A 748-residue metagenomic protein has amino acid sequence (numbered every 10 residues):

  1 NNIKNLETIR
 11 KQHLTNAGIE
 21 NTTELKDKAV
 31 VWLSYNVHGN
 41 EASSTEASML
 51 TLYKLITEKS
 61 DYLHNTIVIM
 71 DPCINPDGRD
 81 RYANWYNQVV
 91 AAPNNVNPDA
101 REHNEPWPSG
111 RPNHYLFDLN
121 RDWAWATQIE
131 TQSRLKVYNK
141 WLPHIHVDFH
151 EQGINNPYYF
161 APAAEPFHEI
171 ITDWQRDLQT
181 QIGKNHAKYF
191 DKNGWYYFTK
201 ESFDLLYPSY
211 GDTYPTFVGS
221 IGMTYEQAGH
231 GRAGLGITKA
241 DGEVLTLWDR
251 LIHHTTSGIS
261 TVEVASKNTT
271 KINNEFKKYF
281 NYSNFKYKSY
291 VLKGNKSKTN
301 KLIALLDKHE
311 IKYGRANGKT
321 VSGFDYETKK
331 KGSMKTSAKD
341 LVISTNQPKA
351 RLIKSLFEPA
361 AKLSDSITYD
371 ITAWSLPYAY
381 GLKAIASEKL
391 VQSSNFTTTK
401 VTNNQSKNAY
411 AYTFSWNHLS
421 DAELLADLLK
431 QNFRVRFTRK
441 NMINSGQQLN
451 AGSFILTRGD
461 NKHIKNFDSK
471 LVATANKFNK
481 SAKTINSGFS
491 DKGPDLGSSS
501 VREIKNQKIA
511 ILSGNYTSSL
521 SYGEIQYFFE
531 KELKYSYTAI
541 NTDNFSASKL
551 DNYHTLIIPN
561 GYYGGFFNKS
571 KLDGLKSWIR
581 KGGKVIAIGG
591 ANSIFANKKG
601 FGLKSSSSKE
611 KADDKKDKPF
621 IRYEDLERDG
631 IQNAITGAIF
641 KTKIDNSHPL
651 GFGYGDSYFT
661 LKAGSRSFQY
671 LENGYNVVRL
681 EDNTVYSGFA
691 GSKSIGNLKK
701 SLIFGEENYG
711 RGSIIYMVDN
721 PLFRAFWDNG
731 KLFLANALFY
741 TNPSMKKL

Functional and structural regions predicted by a protein language model:
N1-A42, E46-T57, D61-I67, R121 (+9 more regions): Intrinsic-disorder/low-complexity accessory segments
V68-N84: Short, conserved secondary-structure transition motifs
D80-V96: Aromatic- and acidic-residue-enriched segments that line the glycan-binding/catalytic groove of carbohydrate-active
V96, A100, P112, Q179 (+1 more regions): Substrate-binding/catalytic cleft of secreted carbohydrate-active enzymes, primarily glycoside hydrolases
V96-W107, L247-H253: Short, compositionally biased "basic patch" segments
A100-W125, H146-P162, T224-E226: Core alpha/beta catalytic barrel or barrel-like domain that forms the active/cofactor pocket in diverse metabolic
